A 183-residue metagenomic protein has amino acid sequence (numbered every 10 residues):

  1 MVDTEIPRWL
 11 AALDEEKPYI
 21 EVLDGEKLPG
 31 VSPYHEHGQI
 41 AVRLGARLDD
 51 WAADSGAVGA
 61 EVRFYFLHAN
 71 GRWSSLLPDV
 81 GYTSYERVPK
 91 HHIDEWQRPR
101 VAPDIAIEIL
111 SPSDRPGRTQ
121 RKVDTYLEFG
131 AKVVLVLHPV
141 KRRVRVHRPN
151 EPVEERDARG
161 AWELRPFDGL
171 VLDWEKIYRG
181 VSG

Functional and structural regions predicted by a protein language model:
M1-G183: Gly/Pro/Ser/Thr-rich low-complexity, intrinsically disordered segments predominantly at protein N-termini
